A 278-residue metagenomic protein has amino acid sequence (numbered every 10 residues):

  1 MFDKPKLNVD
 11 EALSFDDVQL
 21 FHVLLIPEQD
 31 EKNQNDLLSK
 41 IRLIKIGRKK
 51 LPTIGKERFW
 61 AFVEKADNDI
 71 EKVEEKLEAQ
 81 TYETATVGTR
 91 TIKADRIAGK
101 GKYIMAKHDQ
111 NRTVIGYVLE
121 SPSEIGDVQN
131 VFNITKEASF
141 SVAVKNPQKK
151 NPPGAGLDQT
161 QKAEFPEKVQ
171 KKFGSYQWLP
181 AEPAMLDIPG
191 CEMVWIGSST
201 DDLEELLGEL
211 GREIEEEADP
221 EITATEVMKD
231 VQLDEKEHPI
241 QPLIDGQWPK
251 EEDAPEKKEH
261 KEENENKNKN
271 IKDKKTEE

Functional and structural regions predicted by a protein language model:
K4-Q148: Acidic, polar low-complexity intrinsically disordered regions
T89-E278: A eukaryote-biased signal for long
